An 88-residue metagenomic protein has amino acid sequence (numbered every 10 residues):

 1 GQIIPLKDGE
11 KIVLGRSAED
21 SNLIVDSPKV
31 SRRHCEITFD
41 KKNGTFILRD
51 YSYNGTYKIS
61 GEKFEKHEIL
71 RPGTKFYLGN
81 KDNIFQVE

Functional and structural regions predicted by a protein language model:
P5-I84: Forkhead-associated
V87-E88: Short, surface-exposed terminal/edge motifs of secreted or surface/virion proteins that either
